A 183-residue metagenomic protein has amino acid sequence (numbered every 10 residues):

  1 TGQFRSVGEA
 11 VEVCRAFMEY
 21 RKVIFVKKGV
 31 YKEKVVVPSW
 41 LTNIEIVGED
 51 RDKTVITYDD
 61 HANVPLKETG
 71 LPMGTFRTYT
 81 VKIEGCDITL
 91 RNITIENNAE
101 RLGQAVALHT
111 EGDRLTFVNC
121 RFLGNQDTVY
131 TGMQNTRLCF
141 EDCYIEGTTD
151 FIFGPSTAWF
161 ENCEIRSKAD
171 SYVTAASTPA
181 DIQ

Functional and structural regions predicted by a protein language model:
T1-Q183: Sequence-level preference for short, compositionally simple segments enriched in small aliphatic or small polar residues
